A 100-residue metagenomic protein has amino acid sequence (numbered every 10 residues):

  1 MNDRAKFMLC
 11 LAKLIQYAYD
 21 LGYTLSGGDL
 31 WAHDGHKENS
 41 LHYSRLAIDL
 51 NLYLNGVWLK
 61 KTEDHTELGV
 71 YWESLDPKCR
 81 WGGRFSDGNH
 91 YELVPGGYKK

Functional and structural regions predicted by a protein language model:
M1-A47: Secreted/periplasmic proteins that engage bacterial cell-wall peptidoglycan
L25, D34, E38-K100: Catalytic cores and adjacent binding grooves of peptidoglycan-active enzymes
